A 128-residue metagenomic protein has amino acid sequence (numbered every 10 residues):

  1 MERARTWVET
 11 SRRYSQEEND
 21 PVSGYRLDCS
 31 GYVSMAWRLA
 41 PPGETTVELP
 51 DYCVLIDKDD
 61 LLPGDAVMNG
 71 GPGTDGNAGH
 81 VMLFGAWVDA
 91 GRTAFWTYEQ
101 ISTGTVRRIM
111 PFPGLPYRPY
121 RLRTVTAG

Functional and structural regions predicted by a protein language model:
M1, R5-W7, W96-E99, I109-M110: Extracytoplasmic low-complexity repetitive segments enriched in small/polar residues
M1-W37: N-terminal capping segments
T6, A36, A86, F95 (+1 more regions): Residues in intrinsically disordered, low-complexity segments of regulatory proteins
N19, W37, V54, L61 (+1 more regions): Short capping/connector residues at structural and topological boundaries
P41-V106: ...with weaker cross-activation on analogous glycine-rich loops/strands in unrelated enzymes
G104, M110-P113: Catalytic cores and adjacent binding grooves of peptidoglycan-active enzymes
P113-G128: Low-complexity, Gly/Ser/Thr/Pro-rich intrinsically disordered linker/tail segments
